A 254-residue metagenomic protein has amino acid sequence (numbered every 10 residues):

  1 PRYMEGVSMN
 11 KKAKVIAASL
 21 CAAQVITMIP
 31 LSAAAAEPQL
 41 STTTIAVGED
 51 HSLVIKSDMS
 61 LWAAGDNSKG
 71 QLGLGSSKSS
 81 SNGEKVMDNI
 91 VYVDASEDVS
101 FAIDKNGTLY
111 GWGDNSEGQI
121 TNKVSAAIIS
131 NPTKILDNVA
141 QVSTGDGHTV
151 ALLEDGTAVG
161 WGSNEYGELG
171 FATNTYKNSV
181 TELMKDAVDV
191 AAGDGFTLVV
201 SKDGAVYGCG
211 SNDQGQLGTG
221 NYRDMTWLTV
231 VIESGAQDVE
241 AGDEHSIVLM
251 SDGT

Functional and structural regions predicted by a protein language model:
P1-S8: Short, Lys/Arg-enriched N-terminal segments with co-localized hydrophobic residues within the first ~10-30 amino acids
K12-S19, T27-T254: Eukaryote-biased RCC1-like beta-propeller repeat architecture
